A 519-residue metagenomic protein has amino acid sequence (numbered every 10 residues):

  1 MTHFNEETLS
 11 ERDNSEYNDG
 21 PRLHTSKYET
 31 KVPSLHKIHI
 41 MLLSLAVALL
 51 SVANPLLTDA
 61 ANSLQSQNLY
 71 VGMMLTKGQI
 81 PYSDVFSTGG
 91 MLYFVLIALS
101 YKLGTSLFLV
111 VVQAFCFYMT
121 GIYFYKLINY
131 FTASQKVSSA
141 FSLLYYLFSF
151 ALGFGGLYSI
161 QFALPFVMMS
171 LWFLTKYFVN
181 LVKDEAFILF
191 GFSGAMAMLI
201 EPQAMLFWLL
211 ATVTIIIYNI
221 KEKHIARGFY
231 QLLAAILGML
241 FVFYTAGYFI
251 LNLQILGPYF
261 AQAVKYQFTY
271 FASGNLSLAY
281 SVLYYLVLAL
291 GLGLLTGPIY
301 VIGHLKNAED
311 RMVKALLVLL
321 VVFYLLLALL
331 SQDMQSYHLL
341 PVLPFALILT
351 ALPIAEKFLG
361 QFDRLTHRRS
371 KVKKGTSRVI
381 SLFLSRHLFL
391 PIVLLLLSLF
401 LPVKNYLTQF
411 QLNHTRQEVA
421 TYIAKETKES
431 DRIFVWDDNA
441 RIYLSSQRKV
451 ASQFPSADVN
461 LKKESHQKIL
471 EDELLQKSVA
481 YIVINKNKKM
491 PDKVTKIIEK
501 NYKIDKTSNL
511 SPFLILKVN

Functional and structural regions predicted by a protein language model:
V111-T132, M169: Transmembrane-helix motifs of polytopic, lipid-linked glycan transferases
F124-L147: Transmembrane-helix signature of polytopic, membrane-embedded enzymes that assemble or transfer cell-envelope glycans
T132, S170-F187, V301-E309: Membrane-interface transmembrane helices that cradle and orient dolichyl/undecaprenyl
G153-A163: Short acidic/glycine- and proline-prone juxtamembrane loop motifs at membrane-interface regions of multi-pass membrane
K176-A195, A234, V318: Short hydrophobic alpha-helices at membrane interfaces in multi-pass membrane enzymes
E185-P202, W208-V213, F323-A328: Membrane-interface alpha helices of multi-pass inner-membrane proteins
Q332-R378: Hydrophobic/aromatic-rich transmembrane helices and adjacent perimembrane loops
T408-L461, L470-P491, L510-S511: Short periplasmic/luminal acceptor-recognition loop of GT-C membrane glycosyltransferases, typified by
